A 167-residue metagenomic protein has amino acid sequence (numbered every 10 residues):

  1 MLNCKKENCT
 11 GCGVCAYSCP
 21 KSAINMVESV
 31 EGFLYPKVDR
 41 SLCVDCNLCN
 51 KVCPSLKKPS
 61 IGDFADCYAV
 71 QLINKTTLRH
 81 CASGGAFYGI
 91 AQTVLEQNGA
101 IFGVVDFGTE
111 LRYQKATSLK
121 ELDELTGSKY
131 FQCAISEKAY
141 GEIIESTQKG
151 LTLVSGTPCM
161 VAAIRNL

Functional and structural regions predicted by a protein language model:
M1-E7, V104-G108: Small-residue-rich anion-binding loops in enzyme active sites
L2-C4, V14-K37, N47-F64: Iron-sulfur cluster-binding cysteine motifs and their immediate structural context in ferredoxin-like electron-transfer
C4, G11, D45, K75-A82: Catalytic cores of large soluble enzymes that bind and process phosphate-bearing ligands
G11-C15, D45-N47, G84-G85, G156: Glycine-centered flexibility sites
S41-L42: Short, charged amphipathic alpha-helical surface segments
P54, S60-L167: Iron-sulfur-associated redox domains of electron-transfer enzymes in respiratory and anaerobic energy metabolism
